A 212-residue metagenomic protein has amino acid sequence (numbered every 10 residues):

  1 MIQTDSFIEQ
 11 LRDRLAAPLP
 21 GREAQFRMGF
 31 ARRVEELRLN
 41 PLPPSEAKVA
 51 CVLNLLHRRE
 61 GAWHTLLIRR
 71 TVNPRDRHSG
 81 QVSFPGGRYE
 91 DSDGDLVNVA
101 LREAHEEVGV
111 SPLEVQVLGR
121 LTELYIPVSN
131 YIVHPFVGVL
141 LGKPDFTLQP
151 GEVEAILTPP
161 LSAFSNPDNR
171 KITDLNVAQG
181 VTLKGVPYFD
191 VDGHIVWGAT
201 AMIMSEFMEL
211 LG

Functional and structural regions predicted by a protein language model:
M1-S83, R88-E106, V110-H134, V139-K143 (+1 more regions): N-terminal leader/linker segments that precede catalytic domains of diphosphate-processing enzymes
L148-D190: NUDIX/MutT-family hydrolases
